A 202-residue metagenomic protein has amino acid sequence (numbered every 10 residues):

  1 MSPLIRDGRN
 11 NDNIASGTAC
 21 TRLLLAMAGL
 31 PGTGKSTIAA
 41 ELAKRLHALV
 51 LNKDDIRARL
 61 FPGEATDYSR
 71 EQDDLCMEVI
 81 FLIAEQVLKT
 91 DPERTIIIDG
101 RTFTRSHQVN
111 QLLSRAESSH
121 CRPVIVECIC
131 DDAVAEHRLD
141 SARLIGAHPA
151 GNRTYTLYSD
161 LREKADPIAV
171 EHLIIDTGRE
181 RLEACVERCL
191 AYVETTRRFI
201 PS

Functional and structural regions predicted by a protein language model:
M1-L23: Extreme N-terminal, non-catalytic leader segments that precede Walker-type/kinase nucleotide-binding cores
M27: Hydrophobic anchor at the beta1->P-loop junction of P-loop NTPases
L30: P-loop (Walker A) phosphate-binding loop of NTP-binding proteins
T33-T90: Conserved substrate/cofactor phosphate-moiety recognition/catalytic segment in nucleotide-dependent phosphotransferases
D74-S119: Glycine-rich phosphate-binding loop used to anchor ATP phosphates in small-molecule kinases, encompassing both
M77, F81, L182-V193: Short, amphipathic alpha-helical "lid/cap" segments that border enzyme active or binding sites
E117-L139, I175: Conserved phosphate-donor/acceptor-positioning beta-strand/loop module used by diverse small-molecule
S141-R188, F199-S202: Small-molecule kinase domains that catalyze NTP-dependent phosphoryl transfer to phosphate-bearing small molecules
